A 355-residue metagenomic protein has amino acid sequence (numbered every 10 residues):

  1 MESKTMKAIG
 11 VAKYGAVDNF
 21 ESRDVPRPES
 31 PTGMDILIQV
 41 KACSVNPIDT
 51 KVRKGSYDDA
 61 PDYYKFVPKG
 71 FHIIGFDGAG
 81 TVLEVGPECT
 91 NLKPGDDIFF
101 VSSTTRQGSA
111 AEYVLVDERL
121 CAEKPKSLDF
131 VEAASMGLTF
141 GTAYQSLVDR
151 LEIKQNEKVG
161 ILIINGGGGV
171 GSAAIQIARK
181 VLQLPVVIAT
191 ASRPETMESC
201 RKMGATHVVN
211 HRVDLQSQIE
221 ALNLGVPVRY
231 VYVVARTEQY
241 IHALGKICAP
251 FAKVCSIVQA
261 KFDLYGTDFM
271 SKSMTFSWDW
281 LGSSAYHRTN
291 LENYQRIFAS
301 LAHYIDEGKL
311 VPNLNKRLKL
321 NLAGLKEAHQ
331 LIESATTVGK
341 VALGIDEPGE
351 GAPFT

Functional and structural regions predicted by a protein language model:
E2, E307-K316, K326-T355: C-terminal capping/lid region of NAD(P)-dependent oxidoreductase domains
V11, C43, V85, K124-S127: Residue-level recognition of beta-strand microenvironments
P26-S44, Y57-T105: Glycine-rich beta-strand-centered segment in the early N-terminal region that forms part of a ligand/cofactor-binding
Y64-F71, F76, F100-N165: NAD(P)H dinucleotide-binding glycine-rich loop of Rossmann-like/cofactor-binding domains, especially the beta1-alpha1
S109-A110, A191-R201, K261-G266: Short, glycine/polar-rich helix-capping loops at beta-to-alpha or helix-loop-helix junctions that flank or form
A134-V213: Mid-domain Rossmann-like dinucleotide-binding core that forms the NAD(H)/NADP(H) cofactor-binding site
K154-N156, L162, L182, K202-M203 (+1 more regions): Glycine-rich cofactor phosphate-binding loops and adjacent beta1-alpha1 units of small-molecule cofactor enzyme domains
T267-R317: C-terminal substrate-binding/catalytic core of Rossmann-like NAD(P)-dependent dehydrogenases/reductases
